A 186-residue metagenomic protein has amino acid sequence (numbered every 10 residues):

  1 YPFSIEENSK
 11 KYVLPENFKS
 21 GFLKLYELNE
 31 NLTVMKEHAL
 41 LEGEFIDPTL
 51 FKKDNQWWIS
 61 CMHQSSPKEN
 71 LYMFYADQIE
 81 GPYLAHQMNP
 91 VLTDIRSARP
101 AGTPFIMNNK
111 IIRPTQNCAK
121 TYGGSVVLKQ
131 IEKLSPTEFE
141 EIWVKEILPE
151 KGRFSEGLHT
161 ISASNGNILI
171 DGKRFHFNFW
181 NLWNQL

Functional and structural regions predicted by a protein language model:
Y1-L186: Carbohydrate-active catalytic/glycan-binding domains of CAZyme proteins, especially the secreted or lumenal ectodomains
